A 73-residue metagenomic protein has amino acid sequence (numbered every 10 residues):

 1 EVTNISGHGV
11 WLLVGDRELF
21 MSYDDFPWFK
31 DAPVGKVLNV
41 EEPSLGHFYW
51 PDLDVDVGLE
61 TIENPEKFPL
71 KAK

Functional and structural regions predicted by a protein language model:
E1-K73: Motif-centric detector for short Cys/His coordination patterns
